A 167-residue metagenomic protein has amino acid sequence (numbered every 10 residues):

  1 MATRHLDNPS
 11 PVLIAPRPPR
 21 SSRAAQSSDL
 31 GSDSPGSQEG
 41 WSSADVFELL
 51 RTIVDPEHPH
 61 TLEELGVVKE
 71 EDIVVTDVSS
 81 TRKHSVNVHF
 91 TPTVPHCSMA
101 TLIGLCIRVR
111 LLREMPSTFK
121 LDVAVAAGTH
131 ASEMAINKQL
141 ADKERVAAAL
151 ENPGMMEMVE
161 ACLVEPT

Functional and structural regions predicted by a protein language model:
M1-T167: Domain-level signature for proteins that mediate thiol-based redox and metal-cofactor handling
